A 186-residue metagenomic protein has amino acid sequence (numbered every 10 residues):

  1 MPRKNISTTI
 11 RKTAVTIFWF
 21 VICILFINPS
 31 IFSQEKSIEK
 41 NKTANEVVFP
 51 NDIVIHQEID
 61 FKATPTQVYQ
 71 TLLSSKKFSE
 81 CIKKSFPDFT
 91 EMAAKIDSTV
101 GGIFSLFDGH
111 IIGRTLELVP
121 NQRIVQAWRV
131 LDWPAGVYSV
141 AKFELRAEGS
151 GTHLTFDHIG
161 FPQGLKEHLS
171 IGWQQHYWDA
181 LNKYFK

Functional and structural regions predicted by a protein language model:
M1-R11: N-terminal secretory signal peptides that target proteins for export/translocation
T16-N28: Bacterial N-terminal signal peptides
I31-K40, G160-K186: A conserved amphipathic terminal alpha-helix motif
I31-T90: Hydrophobic ligand-binding cavity/cleft-lining segments
K62-T66, L116-Q122, E144-H153: A short, structured loop/turn motif at beta-sheet edges
V68-Y69, F78, F104, T115 (+4 more regions): Hydrophobic pocket/interface hotspot
K76-I112, N121: Short beta-edge strand/loop motif at the mouth of beta-sheet-based domains
R129-Q175: Beta-strand/loop substructures that line and gate deep hydrophobic ligand-binding cavities in soluble
